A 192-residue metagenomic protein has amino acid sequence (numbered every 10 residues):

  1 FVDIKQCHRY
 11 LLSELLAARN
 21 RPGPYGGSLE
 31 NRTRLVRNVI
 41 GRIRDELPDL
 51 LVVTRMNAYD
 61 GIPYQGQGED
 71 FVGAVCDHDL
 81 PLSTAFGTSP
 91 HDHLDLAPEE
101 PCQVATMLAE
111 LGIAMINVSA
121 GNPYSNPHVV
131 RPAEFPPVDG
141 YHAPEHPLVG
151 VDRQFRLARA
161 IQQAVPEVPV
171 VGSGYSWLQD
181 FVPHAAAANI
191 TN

Functional and structural regions predicted by a protein language model:
F1-N192: Flavin-dependent oxidoreductase catalytic cores
